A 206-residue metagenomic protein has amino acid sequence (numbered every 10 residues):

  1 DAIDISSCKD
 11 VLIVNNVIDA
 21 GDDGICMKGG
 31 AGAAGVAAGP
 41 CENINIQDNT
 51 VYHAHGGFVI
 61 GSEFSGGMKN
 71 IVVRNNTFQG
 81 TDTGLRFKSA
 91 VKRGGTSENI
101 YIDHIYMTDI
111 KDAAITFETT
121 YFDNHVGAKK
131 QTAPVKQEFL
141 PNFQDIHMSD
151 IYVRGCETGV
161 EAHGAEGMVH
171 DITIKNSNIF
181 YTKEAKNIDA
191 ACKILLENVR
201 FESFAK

Functional and structural regions predicted by a protein language model:
D1-K206: Extracellular/periplasmic carbohydrate-active domains that bind, remodel, or depolymerize complex polysaccharides
